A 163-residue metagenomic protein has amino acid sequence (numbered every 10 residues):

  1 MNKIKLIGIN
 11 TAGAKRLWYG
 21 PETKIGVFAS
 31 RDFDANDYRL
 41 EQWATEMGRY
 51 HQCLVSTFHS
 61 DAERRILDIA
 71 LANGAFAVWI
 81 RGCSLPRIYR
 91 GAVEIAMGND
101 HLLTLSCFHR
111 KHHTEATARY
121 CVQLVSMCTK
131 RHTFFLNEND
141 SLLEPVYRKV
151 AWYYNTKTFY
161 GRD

Functional and structural regions predicted by a protein language model:
M1-D163: Glycine-biased, small-residue-rich flexible motifs in mid-sequence functional cores and linkers
